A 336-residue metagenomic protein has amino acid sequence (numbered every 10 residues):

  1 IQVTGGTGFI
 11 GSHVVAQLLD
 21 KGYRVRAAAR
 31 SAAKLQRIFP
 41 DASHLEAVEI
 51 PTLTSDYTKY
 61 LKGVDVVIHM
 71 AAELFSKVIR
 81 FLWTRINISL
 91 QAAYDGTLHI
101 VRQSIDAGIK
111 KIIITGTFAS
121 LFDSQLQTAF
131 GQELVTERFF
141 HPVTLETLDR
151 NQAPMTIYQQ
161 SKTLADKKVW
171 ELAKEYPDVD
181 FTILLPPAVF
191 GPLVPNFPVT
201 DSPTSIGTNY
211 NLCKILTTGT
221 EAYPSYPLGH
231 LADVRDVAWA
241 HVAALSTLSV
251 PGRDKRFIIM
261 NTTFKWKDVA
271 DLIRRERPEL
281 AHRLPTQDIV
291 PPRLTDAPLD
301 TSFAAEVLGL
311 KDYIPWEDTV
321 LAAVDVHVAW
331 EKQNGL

Functional and structural regions predicted by a protein language model:
I1-R24: N-terminal Rossmann NAD(P)H-binding glycine-rich loop of SDR-like oxidoreductase domains
R30-H99, Q103: NAD(P)H-binding glycine-rich loop region in Rossmannoid oxidoreductase-like domains and their noncatalytic homologs
A92-M155: Conserved Rossmann-fold NAD(P)-dependent oxidoreductase catalytic core, especially the SDR/UDP-sugar
V143-T182: Active-site Tyr-X1-5-Lys
Y176-V179, G191-N209, A244-R256: Glycine/proline-rich active-site loop of Rossmann-fold NAD(P)-dependent oxidoreductases
L228, W239-I289, A322, N334-L336: Mid/C-terminal beta-alpha module of Rossmann-like enzyme folds, strongest in SDR-family dehydrogenases/epimerases
V290-K311: Conserved C-terminal active-site "lid" loop/helix of NAD(P)H-dependent oxidoreductases that clamps the redox cofactor
W316-L336: Amphipathic terminal alpha-helices
